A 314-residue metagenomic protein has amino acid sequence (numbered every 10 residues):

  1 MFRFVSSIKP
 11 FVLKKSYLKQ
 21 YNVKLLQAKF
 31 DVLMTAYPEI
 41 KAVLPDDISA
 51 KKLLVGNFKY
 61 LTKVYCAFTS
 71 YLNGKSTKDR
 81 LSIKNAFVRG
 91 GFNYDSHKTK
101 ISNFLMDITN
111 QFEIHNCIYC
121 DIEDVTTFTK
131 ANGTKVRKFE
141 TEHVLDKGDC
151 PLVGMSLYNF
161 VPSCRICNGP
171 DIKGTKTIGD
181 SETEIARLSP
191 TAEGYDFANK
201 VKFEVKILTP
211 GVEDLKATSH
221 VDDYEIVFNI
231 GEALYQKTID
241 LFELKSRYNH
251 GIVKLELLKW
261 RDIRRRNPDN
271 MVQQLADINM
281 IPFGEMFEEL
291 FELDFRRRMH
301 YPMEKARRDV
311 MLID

Functional and structural regions predicted by a protein language model:
M1-L105: N-terminal accessory alpha/beta regions
F2-A36, A217-D314: C-terminal, charged low-complexity interaction regions
P38, G74, N132-G133, D180 (+2 more regions): Intrinsic-disorder/low-complexity loop/linker signature
N103-E113, L152-L157: Short, flexible, mixed-charge glycine/proline-rich loop motifs that serve as phosphate/nucleic-acid-contacting
H115-I118, V125: Extended, Lys/Arg-enriched charged tracts that mediate electrostatic binding to polyanionic substrates
C117-C120, C164-C167: Short cysteine-rich clusters marking metal-coordination/redox-active sites
I122-N159, K173-G179, E184-A186, T191: Histidine-centered nuclease catalytic patch
P151, P170-Q236: Domain-level detector of nuclease and nuclease-like folds in predominantly extracellular/periplasmic contexts
